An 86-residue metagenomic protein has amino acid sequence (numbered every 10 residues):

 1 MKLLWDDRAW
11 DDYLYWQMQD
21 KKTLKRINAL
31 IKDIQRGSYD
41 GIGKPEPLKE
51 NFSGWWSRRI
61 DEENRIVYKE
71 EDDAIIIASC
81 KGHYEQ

Functional and structural regions predicted by a protein language model:
K2, D11-L24, A29, I42 (+3 more regions): Enriched for short, Lys/Arg-rich terminal
L4-D6: PIN/NYN-family metal-dependent endoribonuclease catalytic core
R36-Y39: Generic structural signal for secondary-structure transition and capping sites
